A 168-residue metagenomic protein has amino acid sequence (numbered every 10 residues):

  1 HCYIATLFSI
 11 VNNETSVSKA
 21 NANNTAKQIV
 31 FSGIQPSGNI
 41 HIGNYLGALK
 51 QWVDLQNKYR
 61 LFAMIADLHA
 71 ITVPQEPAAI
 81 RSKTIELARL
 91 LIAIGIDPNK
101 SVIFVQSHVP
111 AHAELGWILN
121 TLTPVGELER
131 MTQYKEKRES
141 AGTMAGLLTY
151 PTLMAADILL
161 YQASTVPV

Functional and structural regions predicted by a protein language model:
A5, V11-E14: Acidic, Ala/Val/Gly-enriched low-complexity intrinsically disordered segments
E14-A156, A163: N-terminal Rossmann-like or analogous alpha/beta NTP/dinucleotide-binding catalytic cores that position adenine
S164-V168: Glycine-rich, Lys/Arg-enriched anion-binding loops that position phosphate/diphosphate groups for phosphoryl
